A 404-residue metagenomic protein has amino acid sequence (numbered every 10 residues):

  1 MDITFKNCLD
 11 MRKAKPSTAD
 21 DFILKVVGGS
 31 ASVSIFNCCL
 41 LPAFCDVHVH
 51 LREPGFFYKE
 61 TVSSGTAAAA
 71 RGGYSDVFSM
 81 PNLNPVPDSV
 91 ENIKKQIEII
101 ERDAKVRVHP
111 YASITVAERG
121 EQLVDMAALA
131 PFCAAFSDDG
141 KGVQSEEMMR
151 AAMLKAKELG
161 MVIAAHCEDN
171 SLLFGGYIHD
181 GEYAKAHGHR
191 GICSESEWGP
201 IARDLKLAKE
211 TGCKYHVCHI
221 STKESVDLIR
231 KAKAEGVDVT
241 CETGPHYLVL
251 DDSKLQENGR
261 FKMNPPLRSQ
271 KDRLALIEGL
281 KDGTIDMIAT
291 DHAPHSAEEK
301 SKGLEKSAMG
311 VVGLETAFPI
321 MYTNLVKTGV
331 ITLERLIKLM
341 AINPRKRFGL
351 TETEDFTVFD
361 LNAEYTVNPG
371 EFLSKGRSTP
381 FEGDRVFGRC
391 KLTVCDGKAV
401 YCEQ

Functional and structural regions predicted by a protein language model:
M1-N7, G28-S79: Replace "His-x-His-based motif
C8, D21, N37, H48 (+14 more regions): Divalent metal-coordination and catalytic microenvironments
C8, G303-K306, E354-Q404: C-terminal cap of metal-dependent C-N hydrolases
A14-L24: A conserved glycine-rich beta-strand in the N-terminal activation segment of trypsin-fold
V47-E60, P81-L83, H109-Q122, H189-E195: Active-site mouth loops of central-metabolism enzymes
T66-L172: Divalent-metal coordination cores built from histidine and acidic residues
L123-I288: Histidine/acidic residue-rich metal-binding segments in metalloenzymes
A186-K214, K281-D282, D286-I288, A293-F359: His/Asp/Glu-enriched, well-ordered alpha-helical/loop segment that forms or immediately abuts the divalent-metal
